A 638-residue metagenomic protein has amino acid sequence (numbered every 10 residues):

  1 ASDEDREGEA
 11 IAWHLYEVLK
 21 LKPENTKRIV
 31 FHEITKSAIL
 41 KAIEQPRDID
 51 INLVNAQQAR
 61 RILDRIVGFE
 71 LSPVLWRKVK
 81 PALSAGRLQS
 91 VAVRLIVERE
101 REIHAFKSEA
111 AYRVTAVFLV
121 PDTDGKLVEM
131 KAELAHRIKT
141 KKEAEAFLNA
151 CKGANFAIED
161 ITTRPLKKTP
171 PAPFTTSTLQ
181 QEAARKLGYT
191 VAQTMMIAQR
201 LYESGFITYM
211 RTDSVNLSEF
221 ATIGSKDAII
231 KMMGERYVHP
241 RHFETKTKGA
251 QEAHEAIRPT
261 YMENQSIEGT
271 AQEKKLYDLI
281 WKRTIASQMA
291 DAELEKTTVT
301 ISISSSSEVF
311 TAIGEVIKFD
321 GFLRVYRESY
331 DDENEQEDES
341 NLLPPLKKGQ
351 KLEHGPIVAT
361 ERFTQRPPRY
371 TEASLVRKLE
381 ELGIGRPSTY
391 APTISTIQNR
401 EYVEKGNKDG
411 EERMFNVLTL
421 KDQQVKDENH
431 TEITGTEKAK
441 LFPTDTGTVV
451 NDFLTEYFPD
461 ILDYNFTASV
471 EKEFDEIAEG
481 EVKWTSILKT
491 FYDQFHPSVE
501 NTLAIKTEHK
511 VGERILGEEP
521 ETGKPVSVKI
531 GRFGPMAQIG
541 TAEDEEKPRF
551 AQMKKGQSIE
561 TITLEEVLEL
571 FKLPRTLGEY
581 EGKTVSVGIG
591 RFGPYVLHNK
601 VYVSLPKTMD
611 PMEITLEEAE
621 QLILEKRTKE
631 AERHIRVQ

Functional and structural regions predicted by a protein language model:
A1-E4, K80-S84, T163-A172, E182-L187 (+2 more regions): Conserved short loop/turn motifs at secondary-structure junctions
A1-P165, E255-E308, G314-K318, F474 (+2 more regions): Phosphate-backbone binding and catalysis cores of DNA-processing enzymes
S72, A105, A144, V191-A192 (+1 more regions): Basic, low-complexity terminal or inter-domain segments flanking catalytic cores
I138-P173, K347-E353, T360, N465 (+1 more regions): Metal- or metallocofactor-binding catalytic centers and their adjacent structured scaffolds across diverse enzyme
I158-T162, T169-A184, I207-T212, R366-K378 (+1 more regions): Short acidic, hydrophobic short linear motifs in intrinsically disordered regions
